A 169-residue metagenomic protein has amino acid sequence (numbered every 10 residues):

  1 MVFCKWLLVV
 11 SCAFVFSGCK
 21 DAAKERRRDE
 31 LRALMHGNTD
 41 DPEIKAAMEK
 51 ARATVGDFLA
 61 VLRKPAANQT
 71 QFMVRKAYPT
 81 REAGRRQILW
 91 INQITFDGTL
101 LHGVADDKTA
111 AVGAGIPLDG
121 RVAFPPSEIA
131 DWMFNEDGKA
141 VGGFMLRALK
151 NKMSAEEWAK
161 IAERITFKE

Functional and structural regions predicted by a protein language model:
M1-L8: Bacterial N-terminal signal peptides that target proteins for export
V15-G18: C-terminal motif of bacterial Sec signal peptides marking the signal peptidase cleavage site
K20-A22: Bacterial signal peptide processing site
P65-E82, P117-G120: Short coil-to-beta transition motif at edge beta-strands of beta-rich domains
E82-N92: Short coil-to-beta-strand transition motifs
T95-L101: Short, conserved beta-turn/loop elements at beta-strand boundaries and strand-helix junctions
L101-R121: Short solvent-exposed strand/turn elements
R121-E169: C-terminal partner/receptor-binding element of secreted or periplasmic proteins
